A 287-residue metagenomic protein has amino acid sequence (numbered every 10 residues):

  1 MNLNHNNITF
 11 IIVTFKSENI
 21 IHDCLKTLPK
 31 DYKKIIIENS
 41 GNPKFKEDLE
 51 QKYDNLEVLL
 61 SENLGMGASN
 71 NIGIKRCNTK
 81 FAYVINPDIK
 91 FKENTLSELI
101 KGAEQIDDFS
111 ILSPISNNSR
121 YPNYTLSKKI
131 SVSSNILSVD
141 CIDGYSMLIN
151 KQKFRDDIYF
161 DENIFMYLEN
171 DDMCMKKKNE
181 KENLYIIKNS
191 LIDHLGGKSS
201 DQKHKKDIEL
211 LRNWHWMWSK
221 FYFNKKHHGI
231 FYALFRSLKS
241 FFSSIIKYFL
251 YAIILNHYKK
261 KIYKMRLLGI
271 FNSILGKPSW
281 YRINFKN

Functional and structural regions predicted by a protein language model:
T14-K30: Short, well-formed alpha-helical segments that are part of the catalytic scaffolds of diverse glycosyltransferases
L25-L59: Acidic donor-binding segment of Leloir-type glycosyltransferases
L60-C77: Glycine-rich, basic loop-to-helix element that forms the pyrophosphate-binding segment of sugar-nucleotide handling
A82: Short aromatic/hydrophobic "clamp" motif used to bind/position activated sugar donors
K90-Y124: Conserved donor NDP-sugar-binding/catalytic core segment of glycosyltransferases
S131-Q152, I208: A recurrent flexible, glycine/aromatic-enriched loop bordering the glycosyltransferase active site that acts as
S146-Y159, N163-L191: A short, conserved alpha-helix in the catalytic core of glycosyltransferases
L211-S219, I230-N287: Non-catalytic, C-terminal membrane-associated alpha-helical segments of glycosyltransferases
